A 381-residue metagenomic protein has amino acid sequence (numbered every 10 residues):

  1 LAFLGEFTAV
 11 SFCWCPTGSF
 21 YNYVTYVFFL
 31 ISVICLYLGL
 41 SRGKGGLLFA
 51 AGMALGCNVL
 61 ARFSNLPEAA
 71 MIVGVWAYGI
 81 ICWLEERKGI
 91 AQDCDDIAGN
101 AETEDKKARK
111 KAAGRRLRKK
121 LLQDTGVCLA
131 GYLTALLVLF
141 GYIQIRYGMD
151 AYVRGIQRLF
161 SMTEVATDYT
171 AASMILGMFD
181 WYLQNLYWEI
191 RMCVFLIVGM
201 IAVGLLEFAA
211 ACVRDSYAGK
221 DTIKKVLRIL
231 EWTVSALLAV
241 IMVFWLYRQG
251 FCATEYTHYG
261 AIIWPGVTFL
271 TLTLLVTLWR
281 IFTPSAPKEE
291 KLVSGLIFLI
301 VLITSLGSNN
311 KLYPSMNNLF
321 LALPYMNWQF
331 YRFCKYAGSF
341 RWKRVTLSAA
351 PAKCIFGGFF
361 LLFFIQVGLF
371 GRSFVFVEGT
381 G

Functional and structural regions predicted by a protein language model:
A2-F3, I31-C57, G114-L122, G126 (+1 more regions): Short hydrophobic alpha-helices at membrane interfaces in multi-pass membrane enzymes
A9-W14, C35, L47-N65, A69-G74 (+2 more regions): Membrane-interface alpha helices of multi-pass inner-membrane proteins
S11, T25-R42, L47-A54, G79-I81 (+2 more regions): Specific aromatic-rich, kink-prone transmembrane helix
C15-Y26: Short acidic/glycine- and proline-prone juxtamembrane loop motifs at membrane-interface regions of multi-pass membrane
S32-L48, N58, C82-Q92, W181 (+1 more regions): Membrane-interface transmembrane helices that cradle and orient dolichyl/undecaprenyl
E68-L137, G141, I145, L206-D215: Perimembrane helix-loop-helix junctions
D124-V213, A239-Q249: Membrane-lumen/periplasm interface segments of specific transmembrane helices in polyprenyl phosphate-linked
E255-V276, G307-R344: Hydrophobic/aromatic-rich transmembrane helices and adjacent perimembrane loops
